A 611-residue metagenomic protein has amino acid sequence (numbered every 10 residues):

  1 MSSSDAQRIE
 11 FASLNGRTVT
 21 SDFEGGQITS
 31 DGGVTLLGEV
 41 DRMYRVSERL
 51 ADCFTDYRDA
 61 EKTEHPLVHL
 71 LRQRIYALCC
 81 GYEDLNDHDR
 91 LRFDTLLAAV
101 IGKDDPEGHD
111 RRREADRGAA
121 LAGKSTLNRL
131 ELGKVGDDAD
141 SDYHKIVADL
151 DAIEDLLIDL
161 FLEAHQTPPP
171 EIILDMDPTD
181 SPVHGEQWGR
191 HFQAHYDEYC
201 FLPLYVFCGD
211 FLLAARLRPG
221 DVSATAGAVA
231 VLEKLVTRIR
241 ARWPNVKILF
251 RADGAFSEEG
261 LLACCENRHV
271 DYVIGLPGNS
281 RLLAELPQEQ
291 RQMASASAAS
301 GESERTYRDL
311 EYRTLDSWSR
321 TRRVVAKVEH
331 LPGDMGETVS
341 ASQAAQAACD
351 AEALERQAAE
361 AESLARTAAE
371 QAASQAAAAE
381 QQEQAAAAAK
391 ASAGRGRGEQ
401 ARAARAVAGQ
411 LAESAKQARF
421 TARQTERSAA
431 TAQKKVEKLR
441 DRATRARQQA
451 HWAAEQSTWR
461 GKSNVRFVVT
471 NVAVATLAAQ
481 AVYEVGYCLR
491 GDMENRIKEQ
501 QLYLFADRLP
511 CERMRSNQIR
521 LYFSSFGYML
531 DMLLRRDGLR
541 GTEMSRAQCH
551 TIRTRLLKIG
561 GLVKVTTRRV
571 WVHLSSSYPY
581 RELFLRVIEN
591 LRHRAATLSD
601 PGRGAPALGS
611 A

Functional and structural regions predicted by a protein language model:
M1-E198, P203-S223, A228-R242, C265 (+10 more regions): Dynamic "connector" segments at or just before major functional cores
S3-F23, I274-A373, A377-E380, Q384-M493 (+1 more regions): An anionic, glycine-rich sequence signature occurring as long contiguous blocks
V40, A479-I519, F523, G527-R535: Short amphipathic alpha-helical "interface-anchor" segments enriched in bulky aromatics
A60-H69, T458-W459, C511-L521: Structural motif
D87-R90, D104-P106, I248, G538-Q548: Short, glycine/acidic-rich hinge or "gate" loops at secondary-structure transitions that mediate conformational
V222-R281: Domain-level cores of phosphate- or acyl-group-handling catalytic modules
M529-S576: C-terminal structured "cap/appendage" subdomains that terminate the fold
